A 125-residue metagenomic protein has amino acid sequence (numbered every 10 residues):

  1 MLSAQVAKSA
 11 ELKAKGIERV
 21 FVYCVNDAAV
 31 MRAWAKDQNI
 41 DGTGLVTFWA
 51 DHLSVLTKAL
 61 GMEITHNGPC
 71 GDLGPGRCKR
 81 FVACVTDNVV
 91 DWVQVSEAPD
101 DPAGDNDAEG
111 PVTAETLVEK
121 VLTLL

Functional and structural regions predicted by a protein language model:
M1-L125: Chalcogenol-based redox active-site neighborhoods
